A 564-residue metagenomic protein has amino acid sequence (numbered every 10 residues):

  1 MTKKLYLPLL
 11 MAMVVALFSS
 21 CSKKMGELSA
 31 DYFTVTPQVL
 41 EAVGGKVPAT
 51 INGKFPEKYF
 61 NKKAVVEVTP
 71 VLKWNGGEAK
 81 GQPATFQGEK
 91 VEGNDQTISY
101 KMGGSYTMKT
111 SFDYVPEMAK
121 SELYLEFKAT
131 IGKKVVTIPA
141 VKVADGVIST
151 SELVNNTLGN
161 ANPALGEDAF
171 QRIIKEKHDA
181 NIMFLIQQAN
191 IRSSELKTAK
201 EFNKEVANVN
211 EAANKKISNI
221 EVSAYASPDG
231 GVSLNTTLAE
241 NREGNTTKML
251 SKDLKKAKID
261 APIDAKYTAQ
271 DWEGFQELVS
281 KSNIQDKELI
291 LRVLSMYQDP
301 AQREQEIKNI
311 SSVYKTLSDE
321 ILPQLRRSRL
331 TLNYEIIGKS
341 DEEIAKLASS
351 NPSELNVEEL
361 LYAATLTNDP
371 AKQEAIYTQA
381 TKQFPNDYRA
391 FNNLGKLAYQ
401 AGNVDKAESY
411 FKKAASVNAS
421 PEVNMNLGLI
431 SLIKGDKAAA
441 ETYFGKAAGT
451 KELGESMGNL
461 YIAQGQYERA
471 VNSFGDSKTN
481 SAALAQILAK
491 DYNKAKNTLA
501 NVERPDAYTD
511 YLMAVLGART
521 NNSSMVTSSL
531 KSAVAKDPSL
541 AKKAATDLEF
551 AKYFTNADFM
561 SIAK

Functional and structural regions predicted by a protein language model:
T2-M513, G517-T546, K552, M560-K564: N-terminal targeting segments with Sec-dependent signals, encompassing both cleavable signal peptides and non-cleavable
